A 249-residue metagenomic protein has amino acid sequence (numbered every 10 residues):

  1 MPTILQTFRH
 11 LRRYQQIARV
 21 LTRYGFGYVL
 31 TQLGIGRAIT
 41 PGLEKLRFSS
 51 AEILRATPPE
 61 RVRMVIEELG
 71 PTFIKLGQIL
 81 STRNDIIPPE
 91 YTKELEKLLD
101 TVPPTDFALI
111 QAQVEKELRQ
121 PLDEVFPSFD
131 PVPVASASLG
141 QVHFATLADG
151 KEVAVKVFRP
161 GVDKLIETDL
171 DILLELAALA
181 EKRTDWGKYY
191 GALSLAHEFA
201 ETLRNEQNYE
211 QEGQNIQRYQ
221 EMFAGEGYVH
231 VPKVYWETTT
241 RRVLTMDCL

Functional and structural regions predicted by a protein language model:
M1-Q141, K164-A192, L203: N-terminal accessory/targeting segments that precede structured cores
P133-L139, H143-I172, H230-L249: ATP-binding pocket architecture of kinase catalytic cores
A148, A224-G225: A short acidic-Thr-Gly-centered motif at the start of a beta-strand
L170, L174, L193-A224, H230-L249: Conserved structural core of kinase catalytic domains
